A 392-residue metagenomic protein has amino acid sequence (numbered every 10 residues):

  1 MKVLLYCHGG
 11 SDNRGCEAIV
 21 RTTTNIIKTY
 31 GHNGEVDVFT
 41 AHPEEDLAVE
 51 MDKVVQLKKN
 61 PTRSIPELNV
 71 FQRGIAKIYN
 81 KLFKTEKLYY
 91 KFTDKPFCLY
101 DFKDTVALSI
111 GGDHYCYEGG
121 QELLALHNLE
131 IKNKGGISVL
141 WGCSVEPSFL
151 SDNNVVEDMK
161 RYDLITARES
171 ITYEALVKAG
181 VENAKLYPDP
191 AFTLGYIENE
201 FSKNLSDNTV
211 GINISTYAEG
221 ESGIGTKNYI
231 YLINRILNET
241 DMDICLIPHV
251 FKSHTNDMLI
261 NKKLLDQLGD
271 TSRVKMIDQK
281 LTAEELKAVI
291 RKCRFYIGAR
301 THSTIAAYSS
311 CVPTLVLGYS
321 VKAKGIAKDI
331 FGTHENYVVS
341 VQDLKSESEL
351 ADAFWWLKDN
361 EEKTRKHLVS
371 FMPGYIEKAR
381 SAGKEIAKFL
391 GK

Functional and structural regions predicted by a protein language model:
M1-K392: Active-site anion-handling motifs in enzyme catalytic cores
